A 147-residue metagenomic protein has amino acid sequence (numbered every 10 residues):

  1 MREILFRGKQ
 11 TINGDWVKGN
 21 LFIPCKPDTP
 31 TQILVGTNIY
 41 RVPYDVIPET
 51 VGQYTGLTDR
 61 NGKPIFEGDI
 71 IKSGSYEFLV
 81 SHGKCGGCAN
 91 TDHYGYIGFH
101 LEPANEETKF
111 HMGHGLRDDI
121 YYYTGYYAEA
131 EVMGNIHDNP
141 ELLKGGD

Functional and structural regions predicted by a protein language model:
M1-D147: Secondary-structure transition motif
